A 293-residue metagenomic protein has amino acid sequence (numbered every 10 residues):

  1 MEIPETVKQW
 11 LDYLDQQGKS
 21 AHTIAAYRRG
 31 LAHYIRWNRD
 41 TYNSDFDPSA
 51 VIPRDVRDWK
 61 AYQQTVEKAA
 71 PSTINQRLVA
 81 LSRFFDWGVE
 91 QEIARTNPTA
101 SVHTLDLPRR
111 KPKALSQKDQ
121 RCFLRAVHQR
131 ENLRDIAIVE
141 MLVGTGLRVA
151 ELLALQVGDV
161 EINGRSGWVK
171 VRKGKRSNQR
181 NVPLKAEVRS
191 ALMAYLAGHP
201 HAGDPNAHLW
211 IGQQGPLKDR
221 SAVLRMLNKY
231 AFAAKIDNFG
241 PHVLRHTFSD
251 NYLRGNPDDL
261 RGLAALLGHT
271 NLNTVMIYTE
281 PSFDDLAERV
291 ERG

Functional and structural regions predicted by a protein language model:
M1-G293: Conserved catalytic core of the tyrosine transesterase superfamily
